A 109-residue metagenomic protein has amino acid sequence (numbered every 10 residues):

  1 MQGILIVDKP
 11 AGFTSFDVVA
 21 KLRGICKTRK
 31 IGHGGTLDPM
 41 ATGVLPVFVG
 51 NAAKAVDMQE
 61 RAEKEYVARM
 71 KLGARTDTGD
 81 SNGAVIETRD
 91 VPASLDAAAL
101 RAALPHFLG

Functional and structural regions predicted by a protein language model:
M1-G109: Catalytic/RNA-binding core of pseudouridine synthases
